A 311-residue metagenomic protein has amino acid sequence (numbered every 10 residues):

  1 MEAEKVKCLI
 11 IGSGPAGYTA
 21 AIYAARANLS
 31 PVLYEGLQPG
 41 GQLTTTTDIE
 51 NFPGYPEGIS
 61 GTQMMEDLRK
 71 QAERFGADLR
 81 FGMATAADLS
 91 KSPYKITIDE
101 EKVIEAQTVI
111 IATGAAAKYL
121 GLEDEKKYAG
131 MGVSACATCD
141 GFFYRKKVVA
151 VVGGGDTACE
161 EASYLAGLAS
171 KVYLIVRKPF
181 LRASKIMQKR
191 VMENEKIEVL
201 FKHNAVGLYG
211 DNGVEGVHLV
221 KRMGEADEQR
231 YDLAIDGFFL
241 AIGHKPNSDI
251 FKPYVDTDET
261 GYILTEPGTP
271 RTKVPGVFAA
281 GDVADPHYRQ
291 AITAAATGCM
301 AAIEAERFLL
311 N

Functional and structural regions predicted by a protein language model:
K5-K7, F81, R145-K147, K202 (+1 more regions): Phosphate-coordination loops involved in phosphoryl transfer and adenosine-cofactor binding
V6-F75, C159-K185, D258: Beta1-alpha1 glycine-rich phosphate/pyrophosphate-binding loop at the start of Rossmann-like nucleotide-binding domains
G14-P15, Q38, A115-A117, D156-T157 (+1 more regions): Residue-level detector of alpha-helix initiation sites
A72-I98, V103-A106, G167-P267, R307-N311: A Rossmann-like FAD-binding core segment of flavoenzymes
L79-F142: Glycine/small-residue-rich loop that forms an oxyanion/phosphate-binding "nest" at active or ligand-binding sites
A116, G121, K126-F143, I242-Y288 (+2 more regions): FAD-site-proximal beta/loop scaffold in flavoenzymes
S163, G167-K171, I292-N311: Internal hydrophobic alpha-helix adjacent to the cofactor/substrate pocket in enzyme cavities
